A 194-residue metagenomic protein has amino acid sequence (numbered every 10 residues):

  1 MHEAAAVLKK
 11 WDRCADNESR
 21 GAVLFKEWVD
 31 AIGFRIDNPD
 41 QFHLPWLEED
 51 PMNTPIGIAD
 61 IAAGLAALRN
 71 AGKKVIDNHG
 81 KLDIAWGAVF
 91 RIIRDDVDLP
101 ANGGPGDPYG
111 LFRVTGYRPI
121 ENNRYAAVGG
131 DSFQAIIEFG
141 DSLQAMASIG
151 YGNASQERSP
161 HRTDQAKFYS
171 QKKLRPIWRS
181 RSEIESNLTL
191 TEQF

Functional and structural regions predicted by a protein language model:
E3-F194: C-terminal/peripheral segments of proteins
